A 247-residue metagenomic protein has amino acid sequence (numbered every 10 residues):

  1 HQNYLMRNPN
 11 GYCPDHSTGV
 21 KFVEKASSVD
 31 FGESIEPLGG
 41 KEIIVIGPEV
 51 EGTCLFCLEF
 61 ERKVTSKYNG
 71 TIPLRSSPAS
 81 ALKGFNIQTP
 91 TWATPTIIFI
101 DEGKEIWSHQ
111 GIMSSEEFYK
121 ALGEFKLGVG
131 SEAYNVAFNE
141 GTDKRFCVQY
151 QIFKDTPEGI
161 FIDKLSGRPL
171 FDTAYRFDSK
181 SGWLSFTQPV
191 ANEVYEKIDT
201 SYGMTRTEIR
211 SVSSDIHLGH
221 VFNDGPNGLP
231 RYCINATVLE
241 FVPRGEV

Functional and structural regions predicted by a protein language model:
Q2-G32, E59, K126-V247: Flexible coil/turn and secondary-structure edge motifs
V29-E42, L82-Q88: A short beta-strand-turn-helix
L38-G40, W92-T94, E158-F161: Extracytoplasmic
E42, G47-F56, A93, L165: Short pre-active-site segment immediately N-terminal to redox-active cysteine/selenocysteine motifs in thiol-based
V45-E49, N69-G84: Thiol-based oxidoreductase modules, predominantly thioredoxin-like and allied folds used for disulfide exchange
L55-T71: Typically the conserved alpha-helix immediately C-terminal to a functionally engaged Cys/Sec in thioredoxin-like
I87-F99, T205-T207: Structural micro-motif
F99-K126: Non-catalytic, surface beta->alpha helical segment in thiol-disulfide oxidoreductase systems
